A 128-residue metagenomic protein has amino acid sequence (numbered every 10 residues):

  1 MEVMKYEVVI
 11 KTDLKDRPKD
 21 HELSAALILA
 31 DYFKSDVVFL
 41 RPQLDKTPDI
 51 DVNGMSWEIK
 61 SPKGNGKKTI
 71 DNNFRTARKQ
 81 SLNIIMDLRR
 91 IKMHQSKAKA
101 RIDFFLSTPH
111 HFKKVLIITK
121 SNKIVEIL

Functional and structural regions predicted by a protein language model:
M1-D36, K63-L128: Metal-dependent nuclease catalytic core centered on acidic motifs
D20, S24, D45, G54: Short, well-structured alpha-helical interface segments that form or flank functional binding sites
A30-D49: A short acidic/basic microdomain associated with nuclease active sites
L40-R41, I59, D87-L88: Short His-Asn-centered micro-motif
T47-V52, V125-I127: Short, solvent-exposed polar/charged micro-motifs at secondary-structure junctions
I50-K63: Conserved catalytic cores of phosphodiester-cleaving nucleases, focusing on short active-site segments
